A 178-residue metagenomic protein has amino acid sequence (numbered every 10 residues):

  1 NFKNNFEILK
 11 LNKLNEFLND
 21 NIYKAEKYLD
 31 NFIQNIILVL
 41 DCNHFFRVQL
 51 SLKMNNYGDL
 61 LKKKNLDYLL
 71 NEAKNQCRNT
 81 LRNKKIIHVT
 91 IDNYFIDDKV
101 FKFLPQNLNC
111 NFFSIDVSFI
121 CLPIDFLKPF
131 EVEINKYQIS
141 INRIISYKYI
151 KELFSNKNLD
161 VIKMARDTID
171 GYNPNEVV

Functional and structural regions predicted by a protein language model:
F2-N35, L40-V177: Nucleotide/phosphate-binding catalytic cleft detector across ATP-hydrolyzing and phosphate-transferring enzymes
